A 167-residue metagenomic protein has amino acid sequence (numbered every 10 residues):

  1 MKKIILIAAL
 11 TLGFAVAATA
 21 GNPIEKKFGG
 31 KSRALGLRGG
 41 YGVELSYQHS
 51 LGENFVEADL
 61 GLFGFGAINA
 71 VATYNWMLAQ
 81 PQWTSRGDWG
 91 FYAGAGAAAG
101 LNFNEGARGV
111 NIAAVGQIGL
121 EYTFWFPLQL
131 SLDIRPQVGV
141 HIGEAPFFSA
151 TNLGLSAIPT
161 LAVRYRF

Functional and structural regions predicted by a protein language model:
M1-G29: Cleavable N-terminal export/targeting peptides
N22-S32, A79-G90, G106, F124-L130: Short loop/turn motifs that connect adjacent beta-strands in outer-membrane beta-barrel proteins
S32-G94, A98-G100: Glycine- and aromatic-enriched membrane insertion/assembly motifs of diderm outer-membrane and organelle channel
E44, V71-T73, V115-Q117, T160-A162: Membrane-embedded beta-strand positions in outer-membrane beta-barrel channels/transporters
L62-G66, G106-V110, S149-L155: Replace "Gram-negative outer membrane beta-barrel proteins" with "bacterial and organellar outer membrane beta-barrel
A67-N69, N102-G106, H141-A145: Outer-membrane beta-barrel proteins
F91-L130: Mid-chain, well-packed structural core segment of small domains
G154-F167: Outer-membrane beta-barrel "beta-signal"
